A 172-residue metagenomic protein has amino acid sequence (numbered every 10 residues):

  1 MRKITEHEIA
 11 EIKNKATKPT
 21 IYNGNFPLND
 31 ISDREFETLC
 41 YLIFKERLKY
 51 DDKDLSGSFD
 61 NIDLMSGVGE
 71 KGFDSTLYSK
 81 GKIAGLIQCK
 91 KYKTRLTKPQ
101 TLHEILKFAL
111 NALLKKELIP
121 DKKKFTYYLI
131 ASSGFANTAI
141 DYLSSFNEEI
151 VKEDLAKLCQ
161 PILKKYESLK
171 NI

Functional and structural regions predicted by a protein language model:
M1-K71, T76-I172: Mixed-charge (Asp/Glu-Lys/Arg
